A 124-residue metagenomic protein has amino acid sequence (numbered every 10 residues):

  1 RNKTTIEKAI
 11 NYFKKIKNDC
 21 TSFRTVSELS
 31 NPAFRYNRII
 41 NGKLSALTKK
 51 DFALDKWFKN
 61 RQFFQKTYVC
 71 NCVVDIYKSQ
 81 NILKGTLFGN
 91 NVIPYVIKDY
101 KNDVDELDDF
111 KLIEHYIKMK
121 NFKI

Functional and structural regions predicted by a protein language model:
R1-N90, V96: Conserved core of the sugar-phosphate nucleotidyltransferase
Y95-I124: Hydrophobic helical membrane-anchoring modules
